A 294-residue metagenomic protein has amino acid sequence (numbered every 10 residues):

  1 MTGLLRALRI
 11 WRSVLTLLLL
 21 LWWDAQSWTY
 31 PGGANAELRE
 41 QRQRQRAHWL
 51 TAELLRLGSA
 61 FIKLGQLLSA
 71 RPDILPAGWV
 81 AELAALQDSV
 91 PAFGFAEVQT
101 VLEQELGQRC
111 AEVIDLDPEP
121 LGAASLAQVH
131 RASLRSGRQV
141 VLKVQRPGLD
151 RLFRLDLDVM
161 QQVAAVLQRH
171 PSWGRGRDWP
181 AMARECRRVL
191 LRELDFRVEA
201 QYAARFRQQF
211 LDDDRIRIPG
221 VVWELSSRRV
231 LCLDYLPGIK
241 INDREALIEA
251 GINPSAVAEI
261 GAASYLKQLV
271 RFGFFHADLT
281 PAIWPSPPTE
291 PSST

Functional and structural regions predicted by a protein language model:
M1-Q128, R151-W179: N-terminal accessory/targeting segments that precede structured cores
A77, A84-P91, E103, D150-L155 (+3 more regions): ATP-dependent phospho-/nucleotidyl transfer catalytic cores
L126, R138, R228-R229: Residues on conserved beta-strands of the protein kinase catalytic domain
R131, R138-R146: Glycine-rich ATP phosphate-binding loop
A132-S133, L279: Conserved beta3 strand of the Hanks-type protein kinase catalytic N-lobe
S136-R138, P291: Short acidic/polar mixed-charge low-complexity motifs
A282-S286: Hydrophobic residue at the +6 position relative to the catalytic HRD Asp in the kinase catalytic loop
